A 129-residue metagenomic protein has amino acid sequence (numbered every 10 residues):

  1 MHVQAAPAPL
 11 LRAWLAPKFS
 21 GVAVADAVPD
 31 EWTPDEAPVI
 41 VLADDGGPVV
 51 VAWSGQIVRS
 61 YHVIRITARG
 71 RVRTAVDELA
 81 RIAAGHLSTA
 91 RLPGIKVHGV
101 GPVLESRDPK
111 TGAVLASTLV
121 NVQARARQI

Functional and structural regions predicted by a protein language model:
M1-Q4, L79, I129: N-terminal/domain-start segments enriched in small and hydrophobic, helix-friendly residues, covering either
M1-S54, T74: Small/polar-rich, solvent-exposed N-terminal microdomains that initiate assembly or binding
L11, L15, V24, I40-L42 (+4 more regions): Hydrophobic beta-strand residues in large extracellular and virion-surface proteins
P17, T33-D35, R59, A90 (+1 more regions): A generic structural signal for short, non-catalytic loop/turn and secondary-structure boundary residues
W53-I57, P109-G112: Short, solvent-exposed beta-strand/turn "edge" segments of beta-rich domains on protein surfaces
V58-V72, V76, V114-A126: Oligomerization/assembly interface segments of phage tail-like spikes and tubes
L79-G85: Short amphipathic alpha-helices in soluble, non-transmembrane regions that often serve as interface/regulatory elements
G85-I129: Acidic-leaning, charged glycine-interspersed low-complexity segments
